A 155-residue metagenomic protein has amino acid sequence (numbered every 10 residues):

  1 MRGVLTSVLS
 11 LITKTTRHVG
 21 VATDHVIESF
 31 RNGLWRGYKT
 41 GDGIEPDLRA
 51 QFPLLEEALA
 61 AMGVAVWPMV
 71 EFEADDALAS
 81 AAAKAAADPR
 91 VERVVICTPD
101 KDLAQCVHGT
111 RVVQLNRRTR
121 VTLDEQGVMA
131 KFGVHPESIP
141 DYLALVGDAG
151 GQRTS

Functional and structural regions predicted by a protein language model:
M1-D24, S29-R31, W35-G37: Non-catalytic, usually N-terminal nucleic-acid engagement modules in DNA/RNA processing proteins
G41-S155: Extended two-metal-dependent nuclease catalytic cores across DNA- and RNA-processing enzymes
